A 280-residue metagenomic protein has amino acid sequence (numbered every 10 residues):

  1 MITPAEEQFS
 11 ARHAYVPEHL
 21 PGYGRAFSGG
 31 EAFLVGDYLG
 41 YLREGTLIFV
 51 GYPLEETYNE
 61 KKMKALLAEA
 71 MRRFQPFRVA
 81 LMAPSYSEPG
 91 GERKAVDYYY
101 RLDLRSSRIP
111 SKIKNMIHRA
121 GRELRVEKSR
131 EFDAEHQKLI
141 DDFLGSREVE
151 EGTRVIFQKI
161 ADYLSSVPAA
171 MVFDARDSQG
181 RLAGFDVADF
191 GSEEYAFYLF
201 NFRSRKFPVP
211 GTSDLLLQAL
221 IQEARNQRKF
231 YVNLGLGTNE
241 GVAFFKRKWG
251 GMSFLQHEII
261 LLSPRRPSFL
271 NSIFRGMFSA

Functional and structural regions predicted by a protein language model:
M1-H19, I260-A280: Membrane-proximal basic amphipathic "stem/tether" segments
I2-E44, P84-V209, Q218: A conserved beta-strand-loop-helix scaffold within acyl/acetyltransferase catalytic domains
Y23-M82: N-terminal accessory interaction module
E69-A70, Y163, A219-E223: A generic secondary-structure signal
A70-M71, A120, A224, K246: Generic structural signal for hydrophobic
R72-P84, R225-G235: Conserved GNAT acetyl-CoA-binding A-motif
M82, S129-E131, G235, Q256: Conserved beta-strand termini and adjacent loop/short-helix elements that scaffold enzyme active sites in alpha/beta
A169-L270: Aromatic (often tryptophan-rich) hydrophobic motifs at membrane interfaces
